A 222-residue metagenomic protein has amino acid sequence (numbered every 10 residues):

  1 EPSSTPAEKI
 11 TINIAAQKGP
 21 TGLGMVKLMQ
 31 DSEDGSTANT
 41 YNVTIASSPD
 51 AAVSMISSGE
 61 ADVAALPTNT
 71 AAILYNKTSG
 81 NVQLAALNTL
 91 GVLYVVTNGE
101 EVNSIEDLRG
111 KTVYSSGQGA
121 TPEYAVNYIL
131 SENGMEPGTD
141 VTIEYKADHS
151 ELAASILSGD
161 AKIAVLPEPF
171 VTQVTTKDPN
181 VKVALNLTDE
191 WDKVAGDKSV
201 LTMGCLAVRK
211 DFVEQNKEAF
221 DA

Functional and structural regions predicted by a protein language model:
S3-K146, S155-S158, K162-E168, D178-N186: Short, glycine-/small- and polar/acidic-enriched structural segments that line small-molecule recognition paths
N69-T70, E144, S150-A222: Pocket-lining segment of extracytoplasmic ligand-binding domains
